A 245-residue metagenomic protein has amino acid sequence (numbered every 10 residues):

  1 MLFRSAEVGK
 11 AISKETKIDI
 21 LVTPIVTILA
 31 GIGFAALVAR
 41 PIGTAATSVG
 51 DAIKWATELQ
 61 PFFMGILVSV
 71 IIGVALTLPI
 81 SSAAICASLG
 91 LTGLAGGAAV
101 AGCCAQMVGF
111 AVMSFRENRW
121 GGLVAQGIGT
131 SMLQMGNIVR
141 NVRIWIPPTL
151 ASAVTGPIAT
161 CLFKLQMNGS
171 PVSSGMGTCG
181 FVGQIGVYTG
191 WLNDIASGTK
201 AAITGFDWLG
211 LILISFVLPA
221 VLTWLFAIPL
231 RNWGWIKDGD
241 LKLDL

Functional and structural regions predicted by a protein language model:
M1-L245: Pore-lining transmembrane helices
